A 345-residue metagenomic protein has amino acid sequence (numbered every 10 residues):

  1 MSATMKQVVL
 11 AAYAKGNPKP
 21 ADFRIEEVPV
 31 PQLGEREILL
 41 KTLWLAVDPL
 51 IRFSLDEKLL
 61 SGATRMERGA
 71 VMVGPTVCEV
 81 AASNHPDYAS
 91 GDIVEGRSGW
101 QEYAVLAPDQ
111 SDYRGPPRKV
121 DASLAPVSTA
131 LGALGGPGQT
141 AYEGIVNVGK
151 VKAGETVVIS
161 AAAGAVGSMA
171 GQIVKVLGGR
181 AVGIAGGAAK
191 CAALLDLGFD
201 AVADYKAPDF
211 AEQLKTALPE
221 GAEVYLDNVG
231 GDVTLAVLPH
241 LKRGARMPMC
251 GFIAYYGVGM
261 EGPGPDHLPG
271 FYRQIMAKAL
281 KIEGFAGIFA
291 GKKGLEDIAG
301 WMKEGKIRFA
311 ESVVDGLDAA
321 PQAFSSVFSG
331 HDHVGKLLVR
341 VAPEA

Functional and structural regions predicted by a protein language model:
S2-A3, F289-A345: C-terminal hydrophobic helical "lid"/dimerization subdomain of Rossmann-like NAD(P)H-dependent oxidoreductases
P29-V47, D56-W100: Glycine-rich beta-strand-centered segment in the early N-terminal region that forms part of a ligand/cofactor-binding
M72-E79, P86-A161: NAD(P)H dinucleotide-binding glycine-rich loop of Rossmann-like/cofactor-binding domains, especially the beta1-alpha1
I93, T156, R180, A245-R246 (+1 more regions): Short glycine-centered segments of the SAM/dcSAM-binding site in methyltransferase folds
E102, G186-L195, H267-Y272: Short, glycine/polar-rich helix-capping loops at beta-to-alpha or helix-loop-helix junctions that flank or form
L131-P208: Mid-domain Rossmann-like dinucleotide-binding core that forms the NAD(H)/NADP(H) cofactor-binding site
D209-E220: Short amphipathic alpha-helix with an adjacent loop that forms part of the alpha/beta core around
D232-I307, V341-A345: Glycine-rich phosphate-binding loop and adjacent beta-alpha segment of Rossmann(oid) nucleotide-cofactor-binding
